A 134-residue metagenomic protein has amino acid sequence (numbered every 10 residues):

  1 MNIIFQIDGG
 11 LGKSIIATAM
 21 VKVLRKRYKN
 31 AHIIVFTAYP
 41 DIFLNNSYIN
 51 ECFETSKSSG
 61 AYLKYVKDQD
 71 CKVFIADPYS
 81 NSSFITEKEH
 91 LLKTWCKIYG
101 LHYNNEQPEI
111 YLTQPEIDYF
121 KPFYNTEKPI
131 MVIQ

Functional and structural regions predicted by a protein language model:
M1-Q134: Catalytic machinery of carbohydrate-active enzymes, primarily nucleotide-sugar-dependent glycosyltransferases
